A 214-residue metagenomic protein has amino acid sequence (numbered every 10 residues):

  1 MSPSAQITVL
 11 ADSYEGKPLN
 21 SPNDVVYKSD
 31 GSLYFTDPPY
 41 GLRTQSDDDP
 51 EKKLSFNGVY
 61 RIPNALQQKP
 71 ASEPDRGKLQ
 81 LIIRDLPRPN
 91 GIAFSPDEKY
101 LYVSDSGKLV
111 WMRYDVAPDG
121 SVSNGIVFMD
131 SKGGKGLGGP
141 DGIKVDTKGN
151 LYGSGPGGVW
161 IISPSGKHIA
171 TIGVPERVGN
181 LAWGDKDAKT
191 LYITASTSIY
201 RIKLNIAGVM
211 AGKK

Functional and structural regions predicted by a protein language model:
M1-A5, E51-A65: Beta-propeller blade signature
T8-D12, A71-I83, V122-D130, A170-V174 (+1 more regions): Beta-propeller fold detector
E15-L33, K53-G58, K78-Y100, S131-P156 (+1 more regions): Beta-rich, blade/repeat-based domains predominating in secreted/periplasmic proteins but also intracellular
L33-L42, L101-K108, N150-P156, Y192-T197: Conserved beta-strand positions in repeat-built beta-propeller and related beta-rich domains
F35-L54, L204: Short, conserved, GDST-rich strand-edge loop motifs in beta-rich repeat architectures
N57-Y60, V110-M112, G158-W160, S198: A short loop-to-beta-strand structural motif that recurs across blades of beta-propeller domains
N64-P70, R113-S121, K203-A211: Short loop/turn segments immediately following beta-strands, especially the blade-tip and inter-blade linker loops
N180-K214: Blade-level signature of beta-propeller repeat domains, shared across WD40, Kelch, NHL, RCC1 and BNR/Asp-box propellers
